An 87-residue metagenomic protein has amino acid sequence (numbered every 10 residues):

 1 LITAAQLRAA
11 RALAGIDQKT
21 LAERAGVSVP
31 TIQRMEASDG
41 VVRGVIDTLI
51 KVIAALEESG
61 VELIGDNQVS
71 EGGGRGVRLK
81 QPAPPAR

Functional and structural regions predicted by a protein language model:
L1-I2: A detector for short, charged/polar N-terminal pre-domain segments
L7-T20, Q81-A86: Short basic helix-loop element that most often maps to the first helix and adjoining turn of HTH DNA-binding modules
R24, V45, V69: Residue-level "edge-of-site" marker
G26-G44: Recognition helix of helix-turn-helix/homeodomain-like DNA-binding domains that insert into the DNA major groove
D39, I46-L63: DNA major-groove recognition helix of helix-turn-helix/homeodomain DNA-binding modules
E58-R87: Short, charged recognition helix plus adjacent turn of helix-turn-helix-like nucleic-acid-binding domains
